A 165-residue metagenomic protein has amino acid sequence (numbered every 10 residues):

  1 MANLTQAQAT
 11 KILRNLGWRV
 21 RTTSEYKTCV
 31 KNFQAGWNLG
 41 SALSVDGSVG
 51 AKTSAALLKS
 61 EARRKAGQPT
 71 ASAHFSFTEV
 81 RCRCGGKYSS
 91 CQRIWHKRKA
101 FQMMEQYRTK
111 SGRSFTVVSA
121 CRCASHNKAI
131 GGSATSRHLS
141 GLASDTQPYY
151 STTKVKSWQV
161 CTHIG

Functional and structural regions predicted by a protein language model:
M1-A2, C123: Short, functional N-terminal and low-complexity linear motifs
A2-K59: Short acidic, glycine/serine/threonine-rich helix-capping segments at coil-helix boundaries
A62-G165: Cell-envelope/glycan interface and biosynthesis
